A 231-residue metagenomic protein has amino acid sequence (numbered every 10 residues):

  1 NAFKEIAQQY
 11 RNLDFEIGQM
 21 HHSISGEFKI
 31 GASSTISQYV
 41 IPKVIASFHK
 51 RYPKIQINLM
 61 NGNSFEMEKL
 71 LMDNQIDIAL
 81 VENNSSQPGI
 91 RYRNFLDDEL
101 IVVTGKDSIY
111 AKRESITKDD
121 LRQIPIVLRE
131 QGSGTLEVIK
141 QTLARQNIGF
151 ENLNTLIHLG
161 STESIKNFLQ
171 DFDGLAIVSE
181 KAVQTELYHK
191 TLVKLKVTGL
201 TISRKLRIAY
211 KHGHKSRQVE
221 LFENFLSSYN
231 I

Functional and structural regions predicted by a protein language model:
N1-S25, H214-R217, Y229: Alpha-helical "hinge/linker" immediately C-terminal to small N-terminal DNA-binding modules
H21, I90-V127, Q131, V219-E220: Flexible hinge/capping segments at coil-to-helix
S23-P88: Central regulatory/effector-binding core of bacterial HTH transcription factors
E27-G31, A79, V103, V127 (+2 more regions): Short, well-ordered beta-strand segments
V40, V193-I231: A late-sequence structural motif
N63, M67-E68, M72-I76, V81-E82 (+1 more regions): Hydrophobic hinge/microswitch elements
R91-I101, Y188-I202: Short beta-strand->loop
A111, P125-N147, S216: Secondary-structure junction motif
